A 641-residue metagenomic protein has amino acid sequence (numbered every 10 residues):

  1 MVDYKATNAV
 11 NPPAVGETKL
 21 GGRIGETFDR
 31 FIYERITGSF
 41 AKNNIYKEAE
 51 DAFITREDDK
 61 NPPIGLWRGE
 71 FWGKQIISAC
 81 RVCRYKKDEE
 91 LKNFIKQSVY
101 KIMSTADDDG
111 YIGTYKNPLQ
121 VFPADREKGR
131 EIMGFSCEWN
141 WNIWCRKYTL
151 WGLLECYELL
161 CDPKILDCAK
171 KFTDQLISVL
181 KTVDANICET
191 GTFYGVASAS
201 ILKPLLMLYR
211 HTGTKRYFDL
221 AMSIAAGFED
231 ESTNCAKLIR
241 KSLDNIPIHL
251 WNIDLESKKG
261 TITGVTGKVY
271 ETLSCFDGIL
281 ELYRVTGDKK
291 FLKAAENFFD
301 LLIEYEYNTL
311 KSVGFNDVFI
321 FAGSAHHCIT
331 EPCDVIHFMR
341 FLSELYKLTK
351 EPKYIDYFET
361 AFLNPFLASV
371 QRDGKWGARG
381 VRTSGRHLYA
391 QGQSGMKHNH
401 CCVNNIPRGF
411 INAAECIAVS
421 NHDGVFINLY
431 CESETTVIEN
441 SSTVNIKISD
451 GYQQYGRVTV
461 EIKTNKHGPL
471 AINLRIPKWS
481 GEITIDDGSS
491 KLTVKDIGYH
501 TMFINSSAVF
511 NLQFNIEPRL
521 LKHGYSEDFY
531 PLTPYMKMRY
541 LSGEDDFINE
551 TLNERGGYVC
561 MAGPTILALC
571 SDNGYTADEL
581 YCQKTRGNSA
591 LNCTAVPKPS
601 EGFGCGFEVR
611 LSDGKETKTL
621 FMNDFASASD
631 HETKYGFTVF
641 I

Functional and structural regions predicted by a protein language model:
M1-F71, E89-E127, P163: Low-complexity, Ser/Thr/Pro/Gly-enriched N-terminal "stalk/linker" regions
N8, N44-L66, G113-N140, E189-L208 (+3 more regions): Carbohydrate-binding/catalytic loop surfaces
N61-L66, C83-C235, H249-I253: Extended ligand-binding groove/face enriched in aromatic
W67-R84, E138-Y157, Y194-R210, G267-R284 (+2 more regions): Well-ordered alpha-helical segments within folded domains of soluble proteins
A221, A295, I355-Y455, Q513-I641: C-terminal beta-rich recognition modules with glycine/proline-rich loops and embedded aromatic residues
E281-Y305, A325-G374: Catalytic-core region of carbohydrate-active enzymes that cleave or remodel glycosidic bonds
G468-K478: Surface-exposed beta-strand/loop patches in extracellular or lumenal glycoproteins
S480-F503, L520-E527: Solvent-exposed beta-strand/loop surfaces of large extracellular or lumenal domains
